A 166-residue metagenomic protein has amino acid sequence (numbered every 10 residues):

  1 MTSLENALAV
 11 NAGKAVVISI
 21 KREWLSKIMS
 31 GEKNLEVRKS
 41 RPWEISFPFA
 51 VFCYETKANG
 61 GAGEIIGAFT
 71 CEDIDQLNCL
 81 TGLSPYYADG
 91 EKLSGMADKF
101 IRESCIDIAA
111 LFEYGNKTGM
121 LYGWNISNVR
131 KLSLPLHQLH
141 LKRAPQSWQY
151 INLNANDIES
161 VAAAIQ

Functional and structural regions predicted by a protein language model:
T2-Q166: Structured alpha/beta reader/binder surfaces that contact nucleic acids or chromatin modification marks
